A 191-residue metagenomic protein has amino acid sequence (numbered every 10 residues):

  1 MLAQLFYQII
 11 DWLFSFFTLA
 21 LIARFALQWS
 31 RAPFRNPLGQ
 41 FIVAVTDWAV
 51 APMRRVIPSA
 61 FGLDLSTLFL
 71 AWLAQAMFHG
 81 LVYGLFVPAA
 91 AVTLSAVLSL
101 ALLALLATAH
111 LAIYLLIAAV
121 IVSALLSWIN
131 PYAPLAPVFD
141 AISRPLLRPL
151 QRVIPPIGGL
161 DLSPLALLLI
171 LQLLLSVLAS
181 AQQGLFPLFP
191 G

Functional and structural regions predicted by a protein language model:
M1-G191: Selective transmembrane helix interface/packing segments
